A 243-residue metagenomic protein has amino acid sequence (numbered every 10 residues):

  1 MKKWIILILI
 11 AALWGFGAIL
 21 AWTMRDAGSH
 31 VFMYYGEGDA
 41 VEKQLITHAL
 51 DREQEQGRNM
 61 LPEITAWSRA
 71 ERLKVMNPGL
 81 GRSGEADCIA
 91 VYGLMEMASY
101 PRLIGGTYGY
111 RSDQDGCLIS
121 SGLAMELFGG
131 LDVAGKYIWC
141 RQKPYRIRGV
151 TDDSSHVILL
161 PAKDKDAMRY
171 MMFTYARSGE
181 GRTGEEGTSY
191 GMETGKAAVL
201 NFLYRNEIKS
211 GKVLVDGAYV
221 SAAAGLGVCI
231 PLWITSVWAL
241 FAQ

Functional and structural regions predicted by a protein language model:
M1-H30: Hydrophobic secretory-pathway targeting helix
L20-V75: Membrane-proximal extracellular/periplasmic loop immediately following the first transmembrane helix
A40-L45, R82, D113-D115, S154-L160 (+1 more regions): Solvent-exposed, non-transmembrane alpha-helical starts
W67-R111: The feature marks short, hydrophobic/small-residue-biased sequence motifs that occur predominantly
G93-L103, S121-G179, G191-D216: Mid-to-C-terminal secondary-structure elements that act as membrane-proximal/extracytoplasmic interface segments
D115-G116, Y137: A residue-level structural signature of the nucleotidyltransferase/glycosyltransferase Rossmann-like core
K212-G227: Juxtamembrane/start-of-transmembrane alpha-helix segments at the extracytoplasmic/lumenal side of membrane anchors
V228-Q243: Juxtamembrane interface at the cytosolic side of transmembrane helices
